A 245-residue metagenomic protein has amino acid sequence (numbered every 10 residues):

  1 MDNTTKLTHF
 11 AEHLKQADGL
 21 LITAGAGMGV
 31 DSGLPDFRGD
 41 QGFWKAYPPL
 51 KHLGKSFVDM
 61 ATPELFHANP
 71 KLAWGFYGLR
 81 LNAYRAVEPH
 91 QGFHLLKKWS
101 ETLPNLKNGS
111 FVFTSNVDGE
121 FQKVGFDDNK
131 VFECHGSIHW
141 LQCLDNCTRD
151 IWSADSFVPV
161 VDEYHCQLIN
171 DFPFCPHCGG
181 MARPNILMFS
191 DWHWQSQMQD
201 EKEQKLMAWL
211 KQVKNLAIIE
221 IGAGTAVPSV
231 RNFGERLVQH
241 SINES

Functional and structural regions predicted by a protein language model:
M1-S245: Conserved catalytic alpha/beta core of Sir2/sirtuin-type deacylases, generalized to analogous enzyme cores that bind
